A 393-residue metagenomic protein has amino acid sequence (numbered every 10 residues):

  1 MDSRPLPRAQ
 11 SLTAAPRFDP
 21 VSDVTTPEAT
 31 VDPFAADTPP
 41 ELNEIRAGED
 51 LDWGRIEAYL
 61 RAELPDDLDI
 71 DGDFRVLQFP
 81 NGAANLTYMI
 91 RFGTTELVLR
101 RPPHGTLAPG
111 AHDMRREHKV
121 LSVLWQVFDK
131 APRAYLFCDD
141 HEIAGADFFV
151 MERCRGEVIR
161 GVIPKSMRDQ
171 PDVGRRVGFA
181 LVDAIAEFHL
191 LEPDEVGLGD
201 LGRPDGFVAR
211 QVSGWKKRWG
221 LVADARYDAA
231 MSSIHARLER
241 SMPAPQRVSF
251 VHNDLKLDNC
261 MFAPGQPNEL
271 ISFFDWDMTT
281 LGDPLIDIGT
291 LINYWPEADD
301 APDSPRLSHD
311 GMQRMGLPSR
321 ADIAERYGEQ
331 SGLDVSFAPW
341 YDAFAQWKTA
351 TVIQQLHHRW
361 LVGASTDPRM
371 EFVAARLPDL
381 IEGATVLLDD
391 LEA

Functional and structural regions predicted by a protein language model:
A9, R17-V21: Short, positively charged and aromatic/hydrophobic N-terminal segments
E28-D69: Juxta-kinase regulatory segment immediately upstream of eukaryotic protein kinase catalytic domains
D73-F250, G265-N268: ATP-binding pocket architecture of kinase catalytic cores
G202-R203, L333-A345: All-alpha amphipathic helical-bundle segments outside canonical DNA-binding/catalytic cores that form hydrophobic
F250-H252, L257: Catalytic-loop of the protein kinase fold
C260-F262: Hydrophobic residue at the +6 position relative to the catalytic HRD Asp in the kinase catalytic loop
F274-T279: Activation of the activation-loop gatekeeper triad in protein kinase-fold domains
I286-S331, A345-V362: Active-site activation/catalytic loop segments of kinase-like enzymes and analogous catalytic loops in related
